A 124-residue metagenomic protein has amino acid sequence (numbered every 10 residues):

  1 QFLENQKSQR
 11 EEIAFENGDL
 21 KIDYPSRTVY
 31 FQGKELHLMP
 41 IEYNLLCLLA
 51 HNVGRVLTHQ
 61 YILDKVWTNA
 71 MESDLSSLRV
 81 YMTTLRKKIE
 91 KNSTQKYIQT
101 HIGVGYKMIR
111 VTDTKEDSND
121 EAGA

Functional and structural regions predicted by a protein language model:
Q1-E16: Basic, amphipathic DNA-recognition helix from helix-turn-helix-like DNA-binding domains
L3, H101-G103: Compositionally biased, intrinsically disordered low-complexity segments enriched in polar/proline residues
I13-F15, K96-Q99: ABC ATPase A-loop
A14, A50-V53, A70, M82 (+2 more regions): A sequence-composition feature that detects small, non-aromatic residues
E16-Y43, K107-A124: A structural micro-motif at secondary-structure boundaries
T28-Y81, K87-K96, I102: Positively charged, aromatic-enriched patches within helix-turn-helix-type DNA-binding elements, predominantly
